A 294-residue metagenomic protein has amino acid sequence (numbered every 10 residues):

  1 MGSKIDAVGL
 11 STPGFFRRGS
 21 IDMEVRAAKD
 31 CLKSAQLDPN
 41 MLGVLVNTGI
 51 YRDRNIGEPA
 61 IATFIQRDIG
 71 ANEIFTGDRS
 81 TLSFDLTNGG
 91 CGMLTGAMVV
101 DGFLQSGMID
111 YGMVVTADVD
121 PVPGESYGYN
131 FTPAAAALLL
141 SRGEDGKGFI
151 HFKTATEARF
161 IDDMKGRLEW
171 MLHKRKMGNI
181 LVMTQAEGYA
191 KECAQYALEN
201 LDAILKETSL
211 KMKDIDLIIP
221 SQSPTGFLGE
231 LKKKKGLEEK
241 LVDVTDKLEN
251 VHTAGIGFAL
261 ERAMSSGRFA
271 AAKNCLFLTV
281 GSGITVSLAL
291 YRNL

Functional and structural regions predicted by a protein language model:
M1-K29, T95-I161, A259-L294: Conserved beta-strand-centric core segments of catalytic alpha/beta enzyme folds
M1-N47, T63-E73, D145-A254, S265 (+1 more regions): Conserved "HGTGT" condensation-loop signature of ketosynthase/thiolase-family condensing enzymes that catalyze
M41-G49, G77-F84, D110-A117, F152 (+3 more regions): Beta-strand segments within the central parallel beta-sheet cores of soluble alpha/beta enzyme folds
I50-N55, G89-L94, D118-D120, Q222-T225 (+1 more regions): Gly/Ser/Thr-rich loops at beta-strand to alpha-helix junctions that form or flank small-molecule/cofactor-binding
R52-Y111, K232-A259: Conserved catalytic cysteine-centered active-site region of acyl-thioester-dependent Claisen-condensing enzymes
E58, T132, A194-A197: A structural signal for well-ordered alpha-helical scaffolds and beta->alpha junctions
E58-P59, S126, G229-K233, L288-L290: Short amphipathic alpha-helical segments
F84-N88, P123-Y127, G188: Flexible, glycine/proline-enriched loop segments at strand-loop-helix junctions that form or flank small-ligand binding
